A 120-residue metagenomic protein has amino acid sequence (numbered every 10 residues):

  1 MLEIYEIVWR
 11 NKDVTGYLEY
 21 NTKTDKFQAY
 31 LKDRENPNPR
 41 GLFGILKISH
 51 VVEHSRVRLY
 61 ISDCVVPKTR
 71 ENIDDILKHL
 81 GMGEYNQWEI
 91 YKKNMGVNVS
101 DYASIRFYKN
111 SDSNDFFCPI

Functional and structural regions predicted by a protein language model:
M1-I120: Phosphate/dinucleotide-binding and metal-coordinating scaffold of catalytic cores in nucleotide-dependent enzymes
